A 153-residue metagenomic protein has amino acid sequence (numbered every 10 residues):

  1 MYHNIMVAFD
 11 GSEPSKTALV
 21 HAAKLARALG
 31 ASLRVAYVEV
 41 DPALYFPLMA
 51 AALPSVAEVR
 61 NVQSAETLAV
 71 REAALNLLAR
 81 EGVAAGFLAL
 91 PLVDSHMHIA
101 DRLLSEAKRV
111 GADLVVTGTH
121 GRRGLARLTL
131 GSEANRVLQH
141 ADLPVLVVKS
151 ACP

Functional and structural regions predicted by a protein language model:
H3-V56, A79, V83-G86: Small/aliphatic-rich secondary-structure junction motif
A18, Y45-L48, M97-D101, R127-L128: Short, well-ordered secondary-structure micro-motifs
V38-V40, L90, S150: Active-site loop/turn elements of alpha/beta-hydrolase fold enzymes, especially the short glycine-/histidine-rich
A50-P54, L104-E106, E133-A134: Short, hinge-like loop/turn segments at secondary-structure boundaries
P54-A69: A short acidic, glycine-rich active-site loop that binds or catalyzes chemistry on phosphate/adenosine moieties
N76-V115, P153: Structural beta-alpha unit
L114-R136: Glycine-rich, Arg-bearing micro-motifs that act as flexible, cationic patches
V145-P153: Short, flexible loop segments at boundaries between secondary-structure elements
